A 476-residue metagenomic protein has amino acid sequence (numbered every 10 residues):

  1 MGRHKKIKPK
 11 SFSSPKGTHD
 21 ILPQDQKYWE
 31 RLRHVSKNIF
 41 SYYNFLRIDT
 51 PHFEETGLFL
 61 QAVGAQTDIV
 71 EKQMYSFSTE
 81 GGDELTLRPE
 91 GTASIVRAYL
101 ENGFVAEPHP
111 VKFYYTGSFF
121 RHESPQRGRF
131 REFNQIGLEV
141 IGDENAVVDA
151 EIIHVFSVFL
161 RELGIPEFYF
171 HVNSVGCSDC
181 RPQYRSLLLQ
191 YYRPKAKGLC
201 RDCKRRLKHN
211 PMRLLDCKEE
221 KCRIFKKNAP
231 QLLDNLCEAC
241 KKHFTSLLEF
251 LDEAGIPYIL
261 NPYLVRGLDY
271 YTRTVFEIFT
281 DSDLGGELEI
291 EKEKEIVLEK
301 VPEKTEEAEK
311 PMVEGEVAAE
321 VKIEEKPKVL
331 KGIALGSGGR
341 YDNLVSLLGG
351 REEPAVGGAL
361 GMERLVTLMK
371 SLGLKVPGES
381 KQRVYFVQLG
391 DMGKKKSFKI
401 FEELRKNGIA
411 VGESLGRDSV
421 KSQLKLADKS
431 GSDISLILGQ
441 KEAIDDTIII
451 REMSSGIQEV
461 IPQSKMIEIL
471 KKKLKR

Functional and structural regions predicted by a protein language model:
G2-R476: TRNA-recognition modules of translation machinery and tRNA-sensing kinases, especially anticodon-binding
